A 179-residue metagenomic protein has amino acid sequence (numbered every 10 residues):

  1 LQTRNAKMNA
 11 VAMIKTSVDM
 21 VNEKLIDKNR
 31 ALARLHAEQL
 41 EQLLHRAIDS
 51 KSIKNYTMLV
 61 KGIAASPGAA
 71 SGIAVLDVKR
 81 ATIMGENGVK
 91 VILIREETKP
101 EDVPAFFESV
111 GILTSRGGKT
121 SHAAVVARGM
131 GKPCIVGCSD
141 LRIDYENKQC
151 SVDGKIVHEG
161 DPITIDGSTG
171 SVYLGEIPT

Functional and structural regions predicted by a protein language model:
L1-M58, H158-T179: Terminal amphipathic helices with adjacent charged low-complexity linkers/tails
A47, A70, A74-R80, G88-K90 (+1 more regions): Acidic, glycine-rich flexible loop/linker segments
K54-A81: Translation machinery proteins
G62, N87-G88: Glycine-centered secondary-structure boundary/capping sites
M84: Short, conserved, surface-exposed binding loops centered on an aromatic residue
